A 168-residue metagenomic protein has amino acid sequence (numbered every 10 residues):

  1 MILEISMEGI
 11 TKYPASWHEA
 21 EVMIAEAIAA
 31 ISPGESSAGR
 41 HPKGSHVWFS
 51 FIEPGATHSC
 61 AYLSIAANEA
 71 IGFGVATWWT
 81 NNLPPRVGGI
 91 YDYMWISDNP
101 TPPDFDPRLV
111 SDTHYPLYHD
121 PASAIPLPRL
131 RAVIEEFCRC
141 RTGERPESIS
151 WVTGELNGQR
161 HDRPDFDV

Functional and structural regions predicted by a protein language model:
M1-H41, R86-V168: Acidic, proline/glycine-rich low-complexity IDRs
E35-P85: Amphipathic, interaction-prone secondary-structure segments
